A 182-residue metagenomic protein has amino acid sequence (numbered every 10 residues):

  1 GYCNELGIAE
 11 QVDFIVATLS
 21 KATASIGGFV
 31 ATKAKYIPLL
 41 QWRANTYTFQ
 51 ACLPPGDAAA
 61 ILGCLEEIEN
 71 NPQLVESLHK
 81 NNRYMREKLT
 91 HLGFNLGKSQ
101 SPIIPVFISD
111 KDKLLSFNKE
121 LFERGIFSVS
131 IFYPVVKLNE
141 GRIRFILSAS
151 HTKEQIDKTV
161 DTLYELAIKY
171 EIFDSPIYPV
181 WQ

Functional and structural regions predicted by a protein language model:
N4-L39: Active-site PLP attachment segment
E5-G7, L96, K119, K158: Pyridoxal 5′-phosphate
L19-S20, F29, F94-L96, P134-K137: Replace "in large, NTP-powered and nucleic-acid-processing enzymes" with "in large, NTP-powered factors and other
I26-G27, A44-L53: A short glycine-threonine-serine/GTX helix/turn-capping micro-motif
T48-C52, G93, S130-V135: Short beta-strand/turn micro-motifs at beta-sheet edges
P55, L62-F127: Conserved PLP-dependent catalytic core of the aminotransferase class-I/II
E123-R124, V135-Q182: PLP-dependent enzyme catalytic core of the Aspartate aminotransferase-like
